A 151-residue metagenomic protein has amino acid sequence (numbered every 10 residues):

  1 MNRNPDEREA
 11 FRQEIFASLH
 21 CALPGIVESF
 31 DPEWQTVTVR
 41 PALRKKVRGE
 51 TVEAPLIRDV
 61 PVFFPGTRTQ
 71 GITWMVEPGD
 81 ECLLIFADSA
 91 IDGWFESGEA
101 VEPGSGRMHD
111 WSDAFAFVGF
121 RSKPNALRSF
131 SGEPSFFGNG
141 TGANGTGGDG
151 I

Functional and structural regions predicted by a protein language model:
M1-I151: Hydrophobic packing positions characteristic of elongated beta-solenoid/beta-helix-type spike/fiber shafts
